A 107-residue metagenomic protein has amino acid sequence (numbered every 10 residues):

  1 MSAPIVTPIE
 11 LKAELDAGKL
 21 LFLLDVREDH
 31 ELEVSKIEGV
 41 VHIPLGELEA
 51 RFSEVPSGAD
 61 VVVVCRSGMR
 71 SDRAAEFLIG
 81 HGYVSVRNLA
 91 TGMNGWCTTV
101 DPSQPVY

Functional and structural regions predicted by a protein language model:
M1-F22, D29-D60, M69-Y107: Rhodanese-like catalytic fold shared by cysteine-dependent sulfurtransferases and DSP/PTP-type phosphatases
V64: Short, surface-exposed ligand- or partner-binding patches at beta-edge/loop junctions that are enriched in aromatics
